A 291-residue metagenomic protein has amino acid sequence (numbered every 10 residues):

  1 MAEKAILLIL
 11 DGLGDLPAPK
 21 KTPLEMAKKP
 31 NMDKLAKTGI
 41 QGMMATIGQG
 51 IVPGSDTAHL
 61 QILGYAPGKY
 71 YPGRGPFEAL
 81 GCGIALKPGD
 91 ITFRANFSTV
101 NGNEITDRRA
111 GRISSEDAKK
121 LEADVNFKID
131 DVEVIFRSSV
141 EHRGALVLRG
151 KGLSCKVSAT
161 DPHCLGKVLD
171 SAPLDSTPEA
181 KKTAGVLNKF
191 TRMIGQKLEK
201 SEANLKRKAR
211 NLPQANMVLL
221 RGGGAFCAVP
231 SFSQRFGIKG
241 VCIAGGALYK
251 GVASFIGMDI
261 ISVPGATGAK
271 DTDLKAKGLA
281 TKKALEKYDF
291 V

Functional and structural regions predicted by a protein language model:
M1-A2, L198, L205, K277-E286: Short amphipathic alpha-helices and their capping/turn segments at secondary-structure boundaries
A2-K4, G14-N126, V147: Active-site nucleophile/metal-coordination loop of metallo-enzymes that catalyze phosphate/sulfate and related
E3-L16, L35, R207, A215-L219 (+1 more regions): Beta-strand elements within well-structured catalytic alpha/beta cores of enzymes that handle phosphate/sulfate esters
L35, N211, V252: A residue-level signal for conserved active-site and pocket-lining positions in enzyme catalytic cores
R74, G81-E199: A contiguous, mid-domain pocket- or channel-lining segment that forms the substrate-recognition surface
D131-S139, S201-A215, V263, Y288-V291: Flexible, glycine/charged-enriched surface loops at secondary-structure junctions
L169-I238: Loop-centered beta-sheet repeat module
N216-V291: Anion-binding catalytic surfaces of enzymes that hydrolyze or transfer phosphate/sulfate esters
